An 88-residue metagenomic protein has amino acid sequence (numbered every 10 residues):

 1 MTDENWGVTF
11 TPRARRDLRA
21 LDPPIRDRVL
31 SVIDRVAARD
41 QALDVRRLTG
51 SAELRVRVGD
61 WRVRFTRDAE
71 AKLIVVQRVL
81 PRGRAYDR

Functional and structural regions predicted by a protein language model:
M1-V8, R16-A20, P24-D27, Q41-A42 (+2 more regions): Enriched for short, Lys/Arg-rich terminal
T11: Residue-level signal for threonine
S31-V56: A short, surface-exposed loop/turn module that caps and links secondary-structure elements
L48-T49, F65-R67: Juxtamembrane/interface motifs at transmembrane-helix termini
